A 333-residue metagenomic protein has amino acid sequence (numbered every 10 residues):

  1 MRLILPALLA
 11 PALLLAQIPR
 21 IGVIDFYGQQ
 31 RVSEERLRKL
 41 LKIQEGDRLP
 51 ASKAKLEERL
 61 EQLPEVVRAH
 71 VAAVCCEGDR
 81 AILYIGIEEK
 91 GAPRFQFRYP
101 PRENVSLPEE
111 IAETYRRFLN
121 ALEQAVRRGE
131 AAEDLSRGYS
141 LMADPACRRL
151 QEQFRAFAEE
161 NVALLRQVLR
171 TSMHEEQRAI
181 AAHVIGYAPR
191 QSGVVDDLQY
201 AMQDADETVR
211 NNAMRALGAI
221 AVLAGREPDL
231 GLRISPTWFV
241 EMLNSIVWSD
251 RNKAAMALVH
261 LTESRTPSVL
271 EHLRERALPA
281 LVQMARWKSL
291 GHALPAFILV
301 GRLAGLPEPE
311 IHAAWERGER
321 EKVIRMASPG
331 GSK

Functional and structural regions predicted by a protein language model:
M1-A7: Sec-dependent signal peptide recognition, specifically the positively charged N-region followed immediately by
A7-A16: Hydrophobic h-region of N-terminal signal peptides that target proteins for export in Gram-negative bacteria
Q17-Q30, K39, I43-P101: Periplasmic polypeptide-binding modules associated with outer-membrane biogenesis and secretion
P50, Q191-V194: Short, solvent-exposed secondary-structure capping/transition elements
R94-S192, Y200-Q203, E207-T237, E241-N252 (+4 more regions): Extended repeat-based scaffolds of very large eukaryotic assembly and lipid-transport proteins
